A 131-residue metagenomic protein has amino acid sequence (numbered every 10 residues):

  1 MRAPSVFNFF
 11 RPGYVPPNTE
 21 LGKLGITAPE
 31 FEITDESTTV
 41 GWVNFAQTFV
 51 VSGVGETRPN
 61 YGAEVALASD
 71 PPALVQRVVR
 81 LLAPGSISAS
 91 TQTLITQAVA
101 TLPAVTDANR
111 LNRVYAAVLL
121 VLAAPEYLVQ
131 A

Functional and structural regions predicted by a protein language model:
M1-A131: Flexible, low-complexity segments enriched for small/polar residues
